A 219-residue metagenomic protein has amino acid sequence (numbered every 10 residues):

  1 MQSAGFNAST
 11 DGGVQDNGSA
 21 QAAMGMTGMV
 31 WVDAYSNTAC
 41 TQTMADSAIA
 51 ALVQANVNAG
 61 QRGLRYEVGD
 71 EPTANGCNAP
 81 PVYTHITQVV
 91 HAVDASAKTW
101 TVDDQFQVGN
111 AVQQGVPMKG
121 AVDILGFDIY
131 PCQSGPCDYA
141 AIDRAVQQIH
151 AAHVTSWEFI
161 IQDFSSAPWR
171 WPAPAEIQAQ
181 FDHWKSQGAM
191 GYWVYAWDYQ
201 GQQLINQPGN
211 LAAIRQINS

Functional and structural regions predicted by a protein language model:
M1-S219: Glycan-processing catalytic domains of CAZymes
